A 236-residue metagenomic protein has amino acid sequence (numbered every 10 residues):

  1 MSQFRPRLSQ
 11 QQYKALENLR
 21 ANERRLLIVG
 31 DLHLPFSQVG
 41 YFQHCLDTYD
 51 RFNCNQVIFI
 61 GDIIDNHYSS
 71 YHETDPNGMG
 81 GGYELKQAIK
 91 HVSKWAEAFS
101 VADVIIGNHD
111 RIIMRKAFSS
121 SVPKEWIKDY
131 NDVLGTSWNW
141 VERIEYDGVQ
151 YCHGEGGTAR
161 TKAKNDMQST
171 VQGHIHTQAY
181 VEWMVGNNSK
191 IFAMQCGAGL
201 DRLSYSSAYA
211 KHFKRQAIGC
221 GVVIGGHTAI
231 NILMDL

Functional and structural regions predicted by a protein language model:
M1-V29: Acidic, histidine-bearing metal-coordination/catalytic regions of metal-dependent phosphoesterases
L8-Q12, L16, S37-Q43, Y146-A163: Short, motif-level signal for alpha-helix interfacial/capping segments enriched in acidic residues and aromatics/proline
E17, V141-E142, G219-G221: Residue-level detector of beta-strand structural context in well-folded domains
R20-N22, D50-N53, A96-A98, L134 (+3 more regions): Flexible, charged surface loops at secondary-structure boundaries
R24, V29-L134: Core catalytic region of metal-dependent phosphoesterases/phosphodiesterases, especially metallo-beta-lactamase-like
K128-Y146, E155-T158: Short acidic low-complexity segments
Y146-M234: Conserved beta-sheet core of the metallophosphoesterase superfamily
